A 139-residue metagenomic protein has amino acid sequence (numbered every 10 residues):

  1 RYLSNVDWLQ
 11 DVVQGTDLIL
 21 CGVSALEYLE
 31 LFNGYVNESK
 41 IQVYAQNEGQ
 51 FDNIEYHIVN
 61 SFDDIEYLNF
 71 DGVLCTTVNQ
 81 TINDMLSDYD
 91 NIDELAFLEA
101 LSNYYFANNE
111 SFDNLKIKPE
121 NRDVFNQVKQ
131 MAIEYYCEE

Functional and structural regions predicted by a protein language model:
R1-D71, I92-L98, A107-E110: Short gly/ser-rich loop at a beta-strand->alpha-helix junction or flexible surface loop bordering the NTP-binding
G34, E38, V59-E139: Hydrophobic alpha-helical interaction segments
